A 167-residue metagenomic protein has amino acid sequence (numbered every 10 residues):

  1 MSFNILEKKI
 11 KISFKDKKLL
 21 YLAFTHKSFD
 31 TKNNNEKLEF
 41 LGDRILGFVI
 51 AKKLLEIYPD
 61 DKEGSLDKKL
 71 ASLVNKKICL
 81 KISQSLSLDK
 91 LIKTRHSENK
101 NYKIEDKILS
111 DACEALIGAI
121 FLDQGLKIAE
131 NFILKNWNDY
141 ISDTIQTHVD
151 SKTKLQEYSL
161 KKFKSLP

Functional and structural regions predicted by a protein language model:
M1-P167: Double-stranded RNA-binding/processing signature
